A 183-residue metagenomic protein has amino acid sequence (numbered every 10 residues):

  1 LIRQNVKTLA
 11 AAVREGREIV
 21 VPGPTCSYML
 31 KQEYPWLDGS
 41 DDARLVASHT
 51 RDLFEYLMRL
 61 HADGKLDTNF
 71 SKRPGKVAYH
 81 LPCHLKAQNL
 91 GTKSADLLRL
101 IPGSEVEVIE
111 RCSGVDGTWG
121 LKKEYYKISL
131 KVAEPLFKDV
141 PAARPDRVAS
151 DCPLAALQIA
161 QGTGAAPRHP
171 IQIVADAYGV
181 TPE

Functional and structural regions predicted by a protein language model:
L1-E183: Iron-sulfur cluster-binding electron-transfer modules in prokaryotic oxidoreductases
